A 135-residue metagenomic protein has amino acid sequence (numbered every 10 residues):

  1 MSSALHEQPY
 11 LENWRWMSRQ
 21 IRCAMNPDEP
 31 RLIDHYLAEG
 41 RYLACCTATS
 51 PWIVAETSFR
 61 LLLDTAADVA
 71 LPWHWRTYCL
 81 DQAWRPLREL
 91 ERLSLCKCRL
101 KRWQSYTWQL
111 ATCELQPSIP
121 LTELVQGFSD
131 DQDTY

Functional and structural regions predicted by a protein language model:
M1-Y36, C45, T49-D68, T77-Y135: N-terminal alpha-helical interaction modules that lie
P72-H74: Short, flexible active-site-proximal loops enriched in glycine and acidic residues
